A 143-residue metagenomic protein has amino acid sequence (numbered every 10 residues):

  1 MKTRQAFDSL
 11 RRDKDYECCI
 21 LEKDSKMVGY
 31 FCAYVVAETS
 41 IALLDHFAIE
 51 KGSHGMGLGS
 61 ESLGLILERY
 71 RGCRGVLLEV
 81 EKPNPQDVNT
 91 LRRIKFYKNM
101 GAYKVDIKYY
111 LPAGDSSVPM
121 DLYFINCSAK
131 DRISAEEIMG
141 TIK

Functional and structural regions predicted by a protein language model:
M1-I41, D45-A48: A conserved beta-strand-loop-helix scaffold within acyl/acetyltransferase catalytic domains
S9, C18, K104-L111: Short, glycine- and small/hydrophobic-rich beta-strand elements in well-ordered beta-sheets
F47, G52, E81-P83: Short strand-loop junctions, especially beta-strand C-caps/beta-turns that link beta-sheets to coils or alpha-helices
I49, G55-R69: Conserved acetyl-CoA-binding loop-helix of GNAT-fold acetyltransferases
E68-V88, R92: Conserved GNAT acetyl-CoA-binding A-motif
T90, Y109-K143: C-terminal "cap" of GNAT-fold acetyltransferases
K95-I107: Conserved acetyl-CoA-binding loop of GNAT-fold acetyltransferases
